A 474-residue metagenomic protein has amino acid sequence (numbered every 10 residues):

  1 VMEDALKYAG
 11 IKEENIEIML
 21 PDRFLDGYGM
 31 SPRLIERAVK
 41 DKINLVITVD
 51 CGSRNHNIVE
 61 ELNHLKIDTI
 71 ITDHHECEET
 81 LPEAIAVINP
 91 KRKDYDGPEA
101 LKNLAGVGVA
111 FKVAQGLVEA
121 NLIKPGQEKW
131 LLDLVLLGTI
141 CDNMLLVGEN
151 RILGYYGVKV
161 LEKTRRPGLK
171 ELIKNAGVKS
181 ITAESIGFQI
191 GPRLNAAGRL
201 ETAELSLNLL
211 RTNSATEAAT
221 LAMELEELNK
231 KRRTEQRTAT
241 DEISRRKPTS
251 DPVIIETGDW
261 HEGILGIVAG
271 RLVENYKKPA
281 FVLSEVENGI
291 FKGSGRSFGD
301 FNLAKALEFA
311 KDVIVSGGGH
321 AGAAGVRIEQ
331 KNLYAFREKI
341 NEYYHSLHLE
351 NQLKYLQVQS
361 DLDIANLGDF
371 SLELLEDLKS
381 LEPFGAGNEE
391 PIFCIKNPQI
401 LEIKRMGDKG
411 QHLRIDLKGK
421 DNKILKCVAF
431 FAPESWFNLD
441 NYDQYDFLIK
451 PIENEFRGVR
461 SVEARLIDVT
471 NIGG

Functional and structural regions predicted by a protein language model:
V1-L45, H64-K66, E83, V118-E338 (+4 more regions): Hydrophobic helix-and-loop "lid/oligomerization" segment in the mid-to-C-terminal part of catalytic domains
R37-N103, V107, F111-A120: Active-site cavity-forming subdomains of large catalytic enzyme subunits
I47, N195, L378, I449: A residue-level signal for conserved active-site and pocket-lining positions in enzyme catalytic cores
R151-G177, E376-I403, F430: Glycine-rich active-site loop/lid that clamps phosphate-bearing ligands
E256, R414-G419, V428, A464-I467: Short, acidic/hydrophobic/Gly-rich beta-strand patch recurrent on exposed beta strands that often constitutes part
N332-E338, S435-G474: OB-fold single-stranded nucleic acid-binding module
S360, I364-L425: Accessory interdomain/linker segments of ATP-dependent helicases and helicase-like nucleic-acid enzymes that mediate
N422-L439: Beta-strand/loop nucleic-acid-binding surfaces
